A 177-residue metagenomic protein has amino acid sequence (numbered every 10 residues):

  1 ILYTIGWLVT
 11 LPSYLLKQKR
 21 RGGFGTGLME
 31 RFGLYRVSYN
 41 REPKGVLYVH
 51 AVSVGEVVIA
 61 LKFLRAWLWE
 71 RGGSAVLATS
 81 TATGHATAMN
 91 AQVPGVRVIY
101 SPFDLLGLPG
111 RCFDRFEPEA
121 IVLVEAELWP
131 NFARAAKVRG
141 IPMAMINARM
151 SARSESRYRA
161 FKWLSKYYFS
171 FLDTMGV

Functional and structural regions predicted by a protein language model:
I1-L8: N-terminal, charge-rich interaction modules
L11-V177: Active-site and donor-binding regions of nucleotide-sugar-utilizing enzymes
